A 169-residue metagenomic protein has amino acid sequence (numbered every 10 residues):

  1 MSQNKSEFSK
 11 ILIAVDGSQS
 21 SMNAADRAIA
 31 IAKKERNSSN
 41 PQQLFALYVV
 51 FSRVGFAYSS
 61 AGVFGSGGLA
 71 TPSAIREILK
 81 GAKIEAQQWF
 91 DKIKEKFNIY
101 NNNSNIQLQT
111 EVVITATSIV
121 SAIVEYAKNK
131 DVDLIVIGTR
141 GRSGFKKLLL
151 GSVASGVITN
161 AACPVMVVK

Functional and structural regions predicted by a protein language model:
M1-S2, S6, F51-V54, E95-I135: Structural beta-alpha unit
S2-Q3, E7, L134-T159: Glycine-rich, Arg-bearing micro-motifs that act as flexible, cationic patches
Q3-S73, I99-N102: Small/aliphatic-rich secondary-structure junction motif
R27, A82-K96, A122-V124: Short, solvent-exposed amphipathic alpha-helices that sit in or adjacent to ligand/effector-binding or catalytic
A46, T110-V112, V167: A structural preference for short, hydrophobic beta-strand core positions in alpha/beta folds
L69-Q88: A short acidic, glycine-rich active-site loop that binds or catalyzes chemistry on phosphate/adenosine moieties
N160-K169: Short, flexible loop segments at boundaries between secondary-structure elements
